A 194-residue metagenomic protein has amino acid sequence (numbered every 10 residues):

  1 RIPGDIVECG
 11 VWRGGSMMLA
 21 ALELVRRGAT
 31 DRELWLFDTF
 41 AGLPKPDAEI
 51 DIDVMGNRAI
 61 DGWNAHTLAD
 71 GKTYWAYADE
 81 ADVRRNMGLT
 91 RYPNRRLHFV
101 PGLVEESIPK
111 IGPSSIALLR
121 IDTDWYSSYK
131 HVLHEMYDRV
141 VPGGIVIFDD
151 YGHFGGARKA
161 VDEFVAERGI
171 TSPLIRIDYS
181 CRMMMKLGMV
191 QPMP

Functional and structural regions predicted by a protein language model:
I2-P194: S-adenosylmethionine/decaboxylated-SAM
